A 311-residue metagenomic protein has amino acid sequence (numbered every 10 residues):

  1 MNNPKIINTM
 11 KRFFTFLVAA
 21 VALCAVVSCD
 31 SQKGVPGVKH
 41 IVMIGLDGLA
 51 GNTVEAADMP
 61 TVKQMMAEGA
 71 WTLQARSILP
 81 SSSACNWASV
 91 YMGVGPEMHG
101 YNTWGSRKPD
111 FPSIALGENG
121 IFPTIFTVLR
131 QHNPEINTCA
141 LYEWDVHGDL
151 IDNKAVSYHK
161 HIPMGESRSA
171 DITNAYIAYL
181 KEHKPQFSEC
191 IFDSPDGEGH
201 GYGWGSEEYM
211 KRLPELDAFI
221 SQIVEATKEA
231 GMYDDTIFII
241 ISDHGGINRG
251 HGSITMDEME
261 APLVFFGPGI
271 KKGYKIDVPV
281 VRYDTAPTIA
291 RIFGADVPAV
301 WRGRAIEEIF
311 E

Functional and structural regions predicted by a protein language model:
N3-L17: Bacterial N-terminal signal peptides that target proteins for export
V27-S28: C-terminal motif of bacterial Sec signal peptides marking the signal peptidase cleavage site
G34-V38, A50-Q131: Active-site nucleophile/metal-coordination loop of metallo-enzymes that catalyze phosphate/sulfate and related
G37-A50, M65, V90, L129 (+6 more regions): Beta-strand elements within well-structured catalytic alpha/beta cores of enzymes that handle phosphate/sulfate esters
M43, T61, E215-T255, I289: Metal-dependent active-site segment of extracytoplasmic phospho-/sulfohydrolases and closely related
G48-T53, R76-S77, D110-G117, T127-V128 (+5 more regions): Second-shell loop/turn segments in exported
Y91, I254-D296, E307: Substrate-binding rim/cap in mid-to-C-terminal beta-strand-loop elements of soluble/periplasmic
D145-K160, N174-A218, Q222: Active-site His/acidic residue clusters
